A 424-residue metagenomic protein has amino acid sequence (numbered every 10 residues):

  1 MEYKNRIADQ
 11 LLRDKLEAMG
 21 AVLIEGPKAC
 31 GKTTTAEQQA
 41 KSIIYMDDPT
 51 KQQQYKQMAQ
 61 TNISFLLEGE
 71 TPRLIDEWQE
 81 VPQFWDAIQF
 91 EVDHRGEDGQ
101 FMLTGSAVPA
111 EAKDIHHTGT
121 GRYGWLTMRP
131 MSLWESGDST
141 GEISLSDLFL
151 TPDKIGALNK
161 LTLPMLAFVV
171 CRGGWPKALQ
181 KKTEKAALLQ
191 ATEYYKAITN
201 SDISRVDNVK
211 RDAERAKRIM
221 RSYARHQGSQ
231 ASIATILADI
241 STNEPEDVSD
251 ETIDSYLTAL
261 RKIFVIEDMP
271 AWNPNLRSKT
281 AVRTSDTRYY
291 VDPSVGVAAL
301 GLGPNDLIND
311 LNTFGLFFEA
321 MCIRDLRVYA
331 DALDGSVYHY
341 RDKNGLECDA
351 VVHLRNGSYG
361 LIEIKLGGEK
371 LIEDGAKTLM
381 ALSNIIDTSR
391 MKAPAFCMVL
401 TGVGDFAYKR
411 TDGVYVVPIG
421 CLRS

Functional and structural regions predicted by a protein language model:
M1-R13: N-terminal pre-Walker A segment at the start of P-loop NTPase domains
I24: Hydrophobic anchor at the beta1->P-loop junction of P-loop NTPases
K32-T33: Conserved lysine of the Walker
I44-P72: Short glycine-rich substrate-engagement loop in P-loop NTPases that contacts/grips substrate
W85-P109, H117: Conserved catalytic/switch belt of AAA+ P-loop NTPases
K113-S229: Interdomain motor-coupling "hinge/lid" segment immediately C-terminal to the ATP-binding subdomain of NTP-driven enzymes
L179, T183-S358: Accessory nucleic acid-recognition modules appended to NTPase machines
G402-S424: Domain-level recognition of nuclease-like catalytic cores that cleave nucleotide substrates
